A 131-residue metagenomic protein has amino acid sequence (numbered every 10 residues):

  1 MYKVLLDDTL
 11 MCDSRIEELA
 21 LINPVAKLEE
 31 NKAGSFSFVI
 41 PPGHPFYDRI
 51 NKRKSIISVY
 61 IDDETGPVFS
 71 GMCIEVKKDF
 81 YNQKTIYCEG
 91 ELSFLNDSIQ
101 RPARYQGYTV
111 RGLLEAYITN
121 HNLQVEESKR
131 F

Functional and structural regions predicted by a protein language model:
M1-R104: Assembly/oligomerization scaffold segments
N82-Q83, E89-F131: Charged- and aromatic-enriched interaction segments used to assemble and dock large macromolecular complexes
